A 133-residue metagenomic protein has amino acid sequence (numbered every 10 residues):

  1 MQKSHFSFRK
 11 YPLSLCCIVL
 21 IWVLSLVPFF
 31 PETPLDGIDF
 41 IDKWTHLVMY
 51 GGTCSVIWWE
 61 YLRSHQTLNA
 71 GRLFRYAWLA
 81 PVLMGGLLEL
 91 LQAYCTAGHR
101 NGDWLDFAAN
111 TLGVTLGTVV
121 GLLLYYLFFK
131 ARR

Functional and structural regions predicted by a protein language model:
M1-L105, T111-R133: Bulky hydrophobic segments
